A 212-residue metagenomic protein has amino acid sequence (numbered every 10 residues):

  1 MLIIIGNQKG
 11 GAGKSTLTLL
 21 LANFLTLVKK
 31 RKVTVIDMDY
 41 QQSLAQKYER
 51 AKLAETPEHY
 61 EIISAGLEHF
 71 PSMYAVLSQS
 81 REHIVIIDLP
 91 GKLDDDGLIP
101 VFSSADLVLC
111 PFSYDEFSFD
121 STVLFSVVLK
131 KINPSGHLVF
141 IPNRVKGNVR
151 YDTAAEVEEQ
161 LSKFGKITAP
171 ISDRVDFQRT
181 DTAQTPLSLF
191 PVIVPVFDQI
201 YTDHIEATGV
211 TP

Functional and structural regions predicted by a protein language model:
L2-D37: Walker A/P-loop phosphate-binding motif and the immediately C-terminal alpha-helix
T34-V35, I87, C110, V139-P142: Structural beta-sheet core signal
D39-E82: Nucleotide-state-sensitive switch-loop elements of NTP-binding domains
S78-L98: Switch II (G3) loop of P-loop NTPases
D95-E116: Inter-motif core of Ras-like GTPase G domains
D120-L138: Conserved C-terminal guanine-recognition region of P-loop GTPase G domains, centered on the G4
R144-V149, A155-P186: Beta-strand-loop-alpha "switch" segments that mediate conformational coupling across diverse proteins
Q184-P212: NTP-binding/hydrolysis catalytic cores, primarily Walker-type P-loop NTPases
